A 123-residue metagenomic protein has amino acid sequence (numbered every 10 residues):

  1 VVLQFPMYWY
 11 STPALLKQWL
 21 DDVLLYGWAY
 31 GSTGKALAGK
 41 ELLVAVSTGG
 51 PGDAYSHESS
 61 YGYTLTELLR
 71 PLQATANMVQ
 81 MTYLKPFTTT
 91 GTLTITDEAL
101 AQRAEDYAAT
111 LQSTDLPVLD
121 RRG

Functional and structural regions predicted by a protein language model:
V1-Q73: Helix-loop-strand module that forms the ligand-binding subsite of alpha/beta enzymes
L69-G123: Glycine-rich phosphate/pyrophosphate-binding loop and the adjoining helix
